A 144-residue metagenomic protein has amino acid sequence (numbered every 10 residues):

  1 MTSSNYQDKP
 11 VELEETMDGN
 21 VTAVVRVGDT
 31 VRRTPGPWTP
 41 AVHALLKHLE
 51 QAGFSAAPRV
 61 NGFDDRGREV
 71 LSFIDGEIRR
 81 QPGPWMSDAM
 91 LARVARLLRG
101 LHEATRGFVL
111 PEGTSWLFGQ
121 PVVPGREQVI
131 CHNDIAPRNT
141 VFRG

Functional and structural regions predicted by a protein language model:
M1-E15: Juxta-kinase regulatory segment immediately upstream of eukaryotic protein kinase catalytic domains
V11-I130: ATP-binding pocket architecture of kinase catalytic cores
D134: Conserved catalytic-loop position in the HRD/HxD motif
R138-T140: Hydrophobic residue at the +6 position relative to the catalytic HRD Asp in the kinase catalytic loop
F142-G144: Activation-loop N-terminal segment of eukaryotic-like protein kinases
